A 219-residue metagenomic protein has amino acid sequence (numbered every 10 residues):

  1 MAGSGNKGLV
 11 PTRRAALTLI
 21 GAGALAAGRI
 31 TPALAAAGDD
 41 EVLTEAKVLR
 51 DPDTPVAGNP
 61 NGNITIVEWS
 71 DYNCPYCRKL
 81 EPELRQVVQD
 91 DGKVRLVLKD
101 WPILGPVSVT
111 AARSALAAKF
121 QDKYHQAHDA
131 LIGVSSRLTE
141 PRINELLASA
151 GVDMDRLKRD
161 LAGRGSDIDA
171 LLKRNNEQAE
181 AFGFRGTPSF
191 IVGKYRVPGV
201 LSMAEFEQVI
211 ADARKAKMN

Functional and structural regions predicted by a protein language model:
A2-L104, S166-A181, G186, V209-A211 (+1 more regions): Extracytoplasmic thiol/disulfide redox context detector
P102-T187, I191-M218: Cysteine-centric redox/oxidoreductase cores and disulfide-bonded domains
